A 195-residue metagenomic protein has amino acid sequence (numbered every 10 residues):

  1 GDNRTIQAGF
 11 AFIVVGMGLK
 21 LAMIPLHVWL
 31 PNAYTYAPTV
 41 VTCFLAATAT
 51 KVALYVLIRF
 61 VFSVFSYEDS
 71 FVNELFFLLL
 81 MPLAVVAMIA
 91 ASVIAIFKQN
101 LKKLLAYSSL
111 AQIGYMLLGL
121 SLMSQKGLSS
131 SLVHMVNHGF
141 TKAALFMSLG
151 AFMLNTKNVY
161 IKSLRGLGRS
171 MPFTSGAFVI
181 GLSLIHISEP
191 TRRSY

Functional and structural regions predicted by a protein language model:
G1-S188: Hydrophobic transmembrane alpha-helices and their helix-loop junctions in integral membrane proteins
I187-Y195: A short, hydrophobic C-terminal helix/tail in secreted or cell-surface proteins
